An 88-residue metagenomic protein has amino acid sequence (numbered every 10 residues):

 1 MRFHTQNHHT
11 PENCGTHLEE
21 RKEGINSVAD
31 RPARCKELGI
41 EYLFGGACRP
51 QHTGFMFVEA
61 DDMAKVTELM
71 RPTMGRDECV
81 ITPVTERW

Functional and structural regions predicted by a protein language model:
M1-W88: Conserved, structured core segments of small domains
